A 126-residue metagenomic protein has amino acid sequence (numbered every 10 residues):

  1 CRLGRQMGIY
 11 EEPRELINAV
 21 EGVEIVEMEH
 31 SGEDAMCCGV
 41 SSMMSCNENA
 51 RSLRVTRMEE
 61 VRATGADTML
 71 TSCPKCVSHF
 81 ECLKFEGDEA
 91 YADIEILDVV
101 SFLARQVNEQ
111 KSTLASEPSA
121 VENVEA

Functional and structural regions predicted by a protein language model:
C1-A126: Iron-sulfur cluster-binding electron-transfer modules in prokaryotic oxidoreductases
